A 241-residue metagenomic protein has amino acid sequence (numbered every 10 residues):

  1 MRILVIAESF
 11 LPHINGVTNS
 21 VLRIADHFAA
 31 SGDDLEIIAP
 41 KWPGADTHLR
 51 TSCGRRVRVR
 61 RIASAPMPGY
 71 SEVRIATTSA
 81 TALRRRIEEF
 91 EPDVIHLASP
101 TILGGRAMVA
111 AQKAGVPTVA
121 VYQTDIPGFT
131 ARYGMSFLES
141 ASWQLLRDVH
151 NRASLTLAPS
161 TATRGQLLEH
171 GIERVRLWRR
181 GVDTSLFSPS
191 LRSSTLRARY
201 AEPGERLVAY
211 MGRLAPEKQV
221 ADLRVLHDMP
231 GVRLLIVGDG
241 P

Functional and structural regions predicted by a protein language model:
M1-A63: N-terminal subdomain of nucleotide-sugar transferases
I3, V94, V109-F129, L157 (+1 more regions): Active-site proximal beta-strand in glycosyltransferases
I6, P159, Y210-G212, V237-G238: Short hydrophobic "strand-cap" motifs at the C-terminus of beta-strands
A39, A63, E139, W143-R192 (+2 more regions): Donor nucleotide-sugar binding/catalytic pocket of nucleotide-sugar-dependent glycosyltransferases
P43-G44, M211, V232-P241: Glycosyltransferase donor-sugar binding loop
S64-V109, K113, S140, Q144: An amphipathic, basic-hydrophobic alpha-helix
P117-V119, I126-D148: Nucleotide-sugar donor phosphate/pyrophosphate-binding loop at the beta->alpha transition of glycosyltransferases
A201-G231: Conserved donor-binding/catalytic core segment of Leloir-type glycosyltransferases
